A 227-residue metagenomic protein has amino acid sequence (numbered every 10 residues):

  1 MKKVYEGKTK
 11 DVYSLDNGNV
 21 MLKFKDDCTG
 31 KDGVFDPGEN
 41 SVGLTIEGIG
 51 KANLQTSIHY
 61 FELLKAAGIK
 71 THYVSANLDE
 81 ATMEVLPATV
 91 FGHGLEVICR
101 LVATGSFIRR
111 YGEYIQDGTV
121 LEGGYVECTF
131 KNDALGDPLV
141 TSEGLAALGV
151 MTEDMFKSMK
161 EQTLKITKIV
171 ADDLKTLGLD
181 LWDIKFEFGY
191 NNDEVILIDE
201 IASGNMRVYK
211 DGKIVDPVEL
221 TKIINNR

Functional and structural regions predicted by a protein language model:
M1-F130: Active-site loop/lid in soluble adenylation, ligation, and acyl-transfer enzymes
N19, G92-G94, T176-L181, N192: Coil-to-beta-strand transition motifs
K31-D32, V195, N205-Y209: Short active-site-adjacent structural elements
P37-A52, L135-Q162: Short histidine-centered catalytic/ligand-binding loop motif
H72-D79, K175-Y190: A short glycine-rich, hydrophobically flanked beta-strand micro-motif that places a catalytic Asp/Glu for divalent metal
C99, L181-E200: Conserved metal-phosphate-binding beta-hairpin within the catalytic cores of diverse ATP-dependent phosphoryl-transfer
D117, E200-R227: C-terminal helix-cap and adjacent tail motif
M151-W182: A long amphipathic alpha-helix within ATP-dependent nucleotide-binding catalytic cores
